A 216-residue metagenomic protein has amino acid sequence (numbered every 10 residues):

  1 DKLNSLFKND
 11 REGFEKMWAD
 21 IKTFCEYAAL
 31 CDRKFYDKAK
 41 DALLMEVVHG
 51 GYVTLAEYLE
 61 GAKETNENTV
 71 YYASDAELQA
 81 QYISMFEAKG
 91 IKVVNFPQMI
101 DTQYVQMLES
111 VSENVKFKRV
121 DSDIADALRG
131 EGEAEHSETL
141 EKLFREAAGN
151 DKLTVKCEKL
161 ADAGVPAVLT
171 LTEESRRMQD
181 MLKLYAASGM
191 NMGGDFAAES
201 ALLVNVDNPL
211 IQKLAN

Functional and structural regions predicted by a protein language model:
D1-N216: Conserved GHKL (Bergerat-fold) ATPase module
